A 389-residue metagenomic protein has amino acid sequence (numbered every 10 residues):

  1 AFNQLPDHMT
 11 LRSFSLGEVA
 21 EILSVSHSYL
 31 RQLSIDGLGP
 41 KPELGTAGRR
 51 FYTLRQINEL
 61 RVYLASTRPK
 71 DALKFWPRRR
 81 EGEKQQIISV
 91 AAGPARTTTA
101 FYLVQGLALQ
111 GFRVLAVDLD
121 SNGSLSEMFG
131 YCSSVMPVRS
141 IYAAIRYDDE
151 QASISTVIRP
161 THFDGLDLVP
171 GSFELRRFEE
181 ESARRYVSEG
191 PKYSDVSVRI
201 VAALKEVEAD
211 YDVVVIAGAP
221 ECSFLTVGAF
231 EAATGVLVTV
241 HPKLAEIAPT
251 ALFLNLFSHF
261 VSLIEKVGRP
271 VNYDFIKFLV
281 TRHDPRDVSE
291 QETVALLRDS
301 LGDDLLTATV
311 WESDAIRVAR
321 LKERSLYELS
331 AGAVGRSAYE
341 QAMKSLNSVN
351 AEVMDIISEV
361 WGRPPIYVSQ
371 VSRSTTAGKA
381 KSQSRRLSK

Functional and structural regions predicted by a protein language model:
A1-G17, Q32, K41-K389: P-loop NTP-binding core
E18-L23: Short alpha-helical "recognition helix" segments of helix-turn-helix
V25-R31: Short coil turns linking two alpha-helices in DNA-binding domains
G37-L38: Glycine-centered, phosphate/nucleic-acid-interacting loop/turn motifs that mediate DNA/RNA or nucleotide
